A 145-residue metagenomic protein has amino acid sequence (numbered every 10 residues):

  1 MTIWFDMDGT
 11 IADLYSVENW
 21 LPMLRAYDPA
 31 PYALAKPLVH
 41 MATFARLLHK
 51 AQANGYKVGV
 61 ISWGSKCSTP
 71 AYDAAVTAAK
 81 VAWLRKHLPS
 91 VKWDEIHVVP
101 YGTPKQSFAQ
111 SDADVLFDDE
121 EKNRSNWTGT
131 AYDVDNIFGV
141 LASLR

Functional and structural regions predicted by a protein language model:
T2, I96-K122, W127: Conserved Lys-Pro-Asp/Glu-containing loop-to-beta segment of HAD-superfamily phosphomonoesterases, centered on
T2-W83, H87: Alpha-helical substrate-recognition element adjacent to the catalytic core
T43-K50, S107-Q110, N126-T130: A short acidic, amphipathic alpha-helical/loop segment
Y56, V91-D94, D114, G129-Y132: A structural micro-motif
I61, V98-Y101, V134: Conserved beta-strand termini and adjacent loop/short-helix elements that scaffold enzyme active sites in alpha/beta
K66, P104, G139: Surface-exposed, flexible loop/turn segments at secondary-structure boundaries
A74-S107: Active-site donor-binding segments of glycosyltransferases and PAPS-dependent sulfotransferases
V115, E120-R145: Asp-based, Mg2+/Mn2+-dependent phosphohydrolase catalytic module
